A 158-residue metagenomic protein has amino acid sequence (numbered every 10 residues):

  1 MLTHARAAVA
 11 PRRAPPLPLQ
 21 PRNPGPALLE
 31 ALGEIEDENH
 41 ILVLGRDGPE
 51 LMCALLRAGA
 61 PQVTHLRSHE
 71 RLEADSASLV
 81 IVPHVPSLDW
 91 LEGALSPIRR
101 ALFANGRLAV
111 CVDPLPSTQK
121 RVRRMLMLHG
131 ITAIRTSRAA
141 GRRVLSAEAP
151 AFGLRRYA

Functional and structural regions predicted by a protein language model:
M1-E38: Class I SAM-dependent methyltransferase Rossmann-like catalytic core, especially the SAM/SAH-binding loop
G25-A27, D47, M52-A74: A short, well-structured beta->alpha microelement
E38, S76-S78: Local beta-strand N-terminus motif with an aromatic residue
L42-R46: Conserved S-adenosyl-L-methionine
S78-E92: A short SAM/SAH-binding and catalytic strip from SAM-dependent methyltransferases
W90-R107: A short glycine-rich, Lys/Arg-flanked "PGG" loop and its adjoining helix->strand segment in the class I
V110-T132: Conserved class I S-adenosyl-L-methionine
I131-A158: Core SAM-dependent methyltransferase catalytic element
